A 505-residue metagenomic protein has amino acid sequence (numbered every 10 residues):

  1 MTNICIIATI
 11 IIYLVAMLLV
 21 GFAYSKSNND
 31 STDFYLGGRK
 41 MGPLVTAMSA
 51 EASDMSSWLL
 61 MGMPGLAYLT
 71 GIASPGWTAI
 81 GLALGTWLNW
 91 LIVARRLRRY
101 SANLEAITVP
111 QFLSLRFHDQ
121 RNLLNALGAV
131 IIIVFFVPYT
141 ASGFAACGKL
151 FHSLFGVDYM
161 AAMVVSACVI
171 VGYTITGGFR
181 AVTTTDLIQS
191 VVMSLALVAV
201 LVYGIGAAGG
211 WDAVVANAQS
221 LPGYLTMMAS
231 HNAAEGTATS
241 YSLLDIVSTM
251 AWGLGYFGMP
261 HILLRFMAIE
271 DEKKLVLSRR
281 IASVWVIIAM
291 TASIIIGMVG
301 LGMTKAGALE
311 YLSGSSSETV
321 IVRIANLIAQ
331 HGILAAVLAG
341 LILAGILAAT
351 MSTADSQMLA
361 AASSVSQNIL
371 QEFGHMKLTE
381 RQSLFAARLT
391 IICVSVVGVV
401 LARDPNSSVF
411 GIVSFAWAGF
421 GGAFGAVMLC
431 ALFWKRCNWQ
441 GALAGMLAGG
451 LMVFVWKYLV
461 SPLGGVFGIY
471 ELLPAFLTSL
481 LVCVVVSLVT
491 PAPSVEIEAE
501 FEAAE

Functional and structural regions predicted by a protein language model:
M1-E505: Membrane-embedded helix-loop-helix hairpins and adjacent transmembrane boundary segments in multi-pass transporters
